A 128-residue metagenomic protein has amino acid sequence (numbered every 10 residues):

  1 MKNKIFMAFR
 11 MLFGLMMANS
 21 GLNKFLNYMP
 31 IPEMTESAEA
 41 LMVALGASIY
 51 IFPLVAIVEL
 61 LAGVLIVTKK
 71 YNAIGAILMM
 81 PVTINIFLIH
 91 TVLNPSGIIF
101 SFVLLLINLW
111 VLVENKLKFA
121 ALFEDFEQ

Functional and structural regions predicted by a protein language model:
M1-M29, P53, V67-Q128: Extended, low-polarity transmembrane helix blocks
I5, A40-L41: Long, hydrophobic N-terminal alpha-helical segment
L12-F13, E33-E36, A56-V58: Short hydrophobic/aromatic-rich motifs at helix boundaries and adjacent loops
L26-E39: Peri-membrane helix termini and adjoining interfacial loops of integral membrane proteins
V43-I57: Interfacial helix-start motif at the membrane-water boundary
L60-V67: Generic transmembrane alpha-helix motif of multi-pass integral membrane proteins
